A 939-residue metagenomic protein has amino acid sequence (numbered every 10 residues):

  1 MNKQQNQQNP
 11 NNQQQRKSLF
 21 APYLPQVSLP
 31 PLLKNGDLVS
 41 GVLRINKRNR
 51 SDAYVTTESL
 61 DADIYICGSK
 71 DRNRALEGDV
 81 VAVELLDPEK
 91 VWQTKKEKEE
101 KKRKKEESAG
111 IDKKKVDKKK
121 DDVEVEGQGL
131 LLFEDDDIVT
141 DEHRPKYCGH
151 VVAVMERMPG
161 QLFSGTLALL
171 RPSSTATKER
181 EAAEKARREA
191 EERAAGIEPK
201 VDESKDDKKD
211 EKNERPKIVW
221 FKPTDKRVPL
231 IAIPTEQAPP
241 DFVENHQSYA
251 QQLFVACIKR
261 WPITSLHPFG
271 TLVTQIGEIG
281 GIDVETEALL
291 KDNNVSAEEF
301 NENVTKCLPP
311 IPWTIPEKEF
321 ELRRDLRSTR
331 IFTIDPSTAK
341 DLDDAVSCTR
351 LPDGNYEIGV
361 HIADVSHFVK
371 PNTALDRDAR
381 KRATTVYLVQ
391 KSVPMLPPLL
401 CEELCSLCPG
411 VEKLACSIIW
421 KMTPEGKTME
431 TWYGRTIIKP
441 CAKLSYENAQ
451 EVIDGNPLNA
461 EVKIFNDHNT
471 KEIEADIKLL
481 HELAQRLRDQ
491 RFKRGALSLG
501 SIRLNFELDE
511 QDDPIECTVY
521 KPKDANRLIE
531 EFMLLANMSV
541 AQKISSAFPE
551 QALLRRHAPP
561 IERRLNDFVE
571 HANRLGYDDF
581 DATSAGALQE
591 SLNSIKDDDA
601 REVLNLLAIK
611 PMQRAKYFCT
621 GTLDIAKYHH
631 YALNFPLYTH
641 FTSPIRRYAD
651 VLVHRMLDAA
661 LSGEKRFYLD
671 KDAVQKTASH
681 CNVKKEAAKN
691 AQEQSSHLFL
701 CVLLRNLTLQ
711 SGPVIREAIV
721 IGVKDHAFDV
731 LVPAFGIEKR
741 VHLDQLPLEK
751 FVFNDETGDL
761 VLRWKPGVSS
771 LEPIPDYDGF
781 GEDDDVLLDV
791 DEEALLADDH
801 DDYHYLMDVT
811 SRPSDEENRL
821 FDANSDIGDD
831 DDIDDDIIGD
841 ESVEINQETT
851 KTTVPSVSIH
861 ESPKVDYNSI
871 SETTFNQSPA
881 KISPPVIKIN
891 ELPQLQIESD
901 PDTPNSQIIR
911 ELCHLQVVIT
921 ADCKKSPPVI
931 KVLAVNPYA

Functional and structural regions predicted by a protein language model:
M1-D344, V386-Y387, C441-Q450, G758-D759 (+2 more regions): Terminal, basic amphipathic appendages of nucleotide-handling enzymes
V91-H143, S174-R215, E461-N466, S770-S899: Intrinsically disordered, low-complexity domain-flanking/linker segments in eukaryotic proteins, enriched
S204, K226, T235-P240, A250 (+9 more regions): Electropositive polyanion-binding surfaces
